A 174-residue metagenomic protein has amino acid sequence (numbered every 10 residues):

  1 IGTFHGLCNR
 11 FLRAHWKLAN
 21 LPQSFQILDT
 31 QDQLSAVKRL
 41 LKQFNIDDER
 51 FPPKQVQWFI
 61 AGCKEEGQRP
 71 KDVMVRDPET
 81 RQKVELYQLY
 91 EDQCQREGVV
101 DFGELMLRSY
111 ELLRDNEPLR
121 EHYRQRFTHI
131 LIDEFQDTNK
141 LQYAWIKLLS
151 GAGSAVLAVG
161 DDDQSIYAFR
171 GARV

Functional and structural regions predicted by a protein language model:
I1-W58, K71-M74: Conserved P-loop NTPase-based nucleic-acid remodeling module centered on helicase motor cores
C8-F11, Q68, S165-A168: Switch/connector loops and helix/strand junctions flanking conserved nucleotide-binding motifs in nucleotide-processing
H15, F44, K64-G67, N116: A general structural signal marking secondary-structure boundaries and capping sites
Q26-D32, D77-V174: Conserved helicase NTPase motor core
L40-D47, C63, P70, Y90-E97 (+1 more regions): Alpha-helix C-capping/helix-to-loop hinge sites
V56-E66: Core structural elements
E65-D72, I146: Short, charged amphipathic alpha-helical segments flanked by flexible coils
